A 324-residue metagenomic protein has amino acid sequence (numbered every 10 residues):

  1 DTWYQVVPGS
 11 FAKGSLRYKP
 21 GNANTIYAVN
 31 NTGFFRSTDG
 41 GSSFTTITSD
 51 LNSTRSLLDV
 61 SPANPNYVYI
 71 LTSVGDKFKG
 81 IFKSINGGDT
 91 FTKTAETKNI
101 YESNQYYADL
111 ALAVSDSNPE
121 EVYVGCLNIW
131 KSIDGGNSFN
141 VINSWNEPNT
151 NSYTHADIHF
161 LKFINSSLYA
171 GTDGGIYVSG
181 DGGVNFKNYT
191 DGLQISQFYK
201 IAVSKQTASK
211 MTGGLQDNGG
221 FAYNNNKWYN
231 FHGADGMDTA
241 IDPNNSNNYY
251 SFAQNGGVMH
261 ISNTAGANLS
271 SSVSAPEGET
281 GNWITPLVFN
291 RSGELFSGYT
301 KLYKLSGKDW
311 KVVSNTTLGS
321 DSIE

Functional and structural regions predicted by a protein language model:
D1-E324: Beta-propeller blade termini and top-face loops
